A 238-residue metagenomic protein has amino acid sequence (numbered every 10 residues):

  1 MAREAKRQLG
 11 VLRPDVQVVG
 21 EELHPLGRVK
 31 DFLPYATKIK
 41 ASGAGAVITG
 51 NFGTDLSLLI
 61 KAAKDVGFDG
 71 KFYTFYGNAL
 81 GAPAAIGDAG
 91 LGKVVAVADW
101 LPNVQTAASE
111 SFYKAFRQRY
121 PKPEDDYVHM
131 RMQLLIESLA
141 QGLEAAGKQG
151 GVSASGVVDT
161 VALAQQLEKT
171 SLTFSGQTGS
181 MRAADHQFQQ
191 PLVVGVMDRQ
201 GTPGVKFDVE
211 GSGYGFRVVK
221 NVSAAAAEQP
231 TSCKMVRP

Functional and structural regions predicted by a protein language model:
M1, F52-D55, R131-L135, Q190: Catalytic-loop motifs flanking and including active-site residues across diverse enzymes
M1-G67, N103-S111: Extracellular/periplasmic Venus flytrap/periplasmic-binding protein
A5, V47, L59, V94 (+3 more regions): Residue-level signal for nonpolar/aromatic packing positions in well-ordered secondary structure
V19-E21, A46-N51, K71-Y76, K93-V97 (+1 more regions): Structural recognition of the beta-strand scaffold that forms the well-ordered cores of secreted hydrolase catalytic
I60-L135, E144-G150, G211-R237: Extracellular/periplasmic periplasmic-binding protein-like sensory domains
E144-Q165: Short, charged, surface-exposed loops that flank catalytic or proteolytic processing sites
V161-G179: Short, mixed-charge aromatic SLiMs
S175-P238: Solvent-exposed, acidic/polar segments of extracytosolic/periplasmic ligand-binding ectodomains
